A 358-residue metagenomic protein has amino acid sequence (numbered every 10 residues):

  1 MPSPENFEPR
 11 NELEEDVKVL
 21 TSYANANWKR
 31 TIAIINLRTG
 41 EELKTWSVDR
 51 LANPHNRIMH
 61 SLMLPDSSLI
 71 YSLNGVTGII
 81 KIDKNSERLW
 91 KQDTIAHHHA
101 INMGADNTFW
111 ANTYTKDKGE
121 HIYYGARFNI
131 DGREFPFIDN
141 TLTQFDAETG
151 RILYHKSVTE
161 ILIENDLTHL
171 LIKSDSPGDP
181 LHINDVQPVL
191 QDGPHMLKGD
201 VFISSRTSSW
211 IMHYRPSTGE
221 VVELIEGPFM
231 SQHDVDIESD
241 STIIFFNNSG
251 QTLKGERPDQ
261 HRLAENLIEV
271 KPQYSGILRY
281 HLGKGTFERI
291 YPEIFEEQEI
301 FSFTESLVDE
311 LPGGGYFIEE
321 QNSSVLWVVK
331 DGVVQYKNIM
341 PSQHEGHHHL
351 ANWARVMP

Functional and structural regions predicted by a protein language model:
M1-P358: Histidine-/acidic-rich catalytic cores in large beta-rich domains
